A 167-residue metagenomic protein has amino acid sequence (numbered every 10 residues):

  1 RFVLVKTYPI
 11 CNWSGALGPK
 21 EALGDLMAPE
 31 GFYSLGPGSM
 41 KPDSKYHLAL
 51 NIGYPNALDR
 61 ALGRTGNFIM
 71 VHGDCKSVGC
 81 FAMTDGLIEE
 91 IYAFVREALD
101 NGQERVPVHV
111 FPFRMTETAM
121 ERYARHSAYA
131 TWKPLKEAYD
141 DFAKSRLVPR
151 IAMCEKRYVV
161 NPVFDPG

Functional and structural regions predicted by a protein language model:
R1-F32: Glycine-rich catalytic cores of cysteine/serine-nucleophile enzymes that process amide/ester linkages in cell-envelope
G24-G167: Exported/periplasmic cell-wall-interacting domains
